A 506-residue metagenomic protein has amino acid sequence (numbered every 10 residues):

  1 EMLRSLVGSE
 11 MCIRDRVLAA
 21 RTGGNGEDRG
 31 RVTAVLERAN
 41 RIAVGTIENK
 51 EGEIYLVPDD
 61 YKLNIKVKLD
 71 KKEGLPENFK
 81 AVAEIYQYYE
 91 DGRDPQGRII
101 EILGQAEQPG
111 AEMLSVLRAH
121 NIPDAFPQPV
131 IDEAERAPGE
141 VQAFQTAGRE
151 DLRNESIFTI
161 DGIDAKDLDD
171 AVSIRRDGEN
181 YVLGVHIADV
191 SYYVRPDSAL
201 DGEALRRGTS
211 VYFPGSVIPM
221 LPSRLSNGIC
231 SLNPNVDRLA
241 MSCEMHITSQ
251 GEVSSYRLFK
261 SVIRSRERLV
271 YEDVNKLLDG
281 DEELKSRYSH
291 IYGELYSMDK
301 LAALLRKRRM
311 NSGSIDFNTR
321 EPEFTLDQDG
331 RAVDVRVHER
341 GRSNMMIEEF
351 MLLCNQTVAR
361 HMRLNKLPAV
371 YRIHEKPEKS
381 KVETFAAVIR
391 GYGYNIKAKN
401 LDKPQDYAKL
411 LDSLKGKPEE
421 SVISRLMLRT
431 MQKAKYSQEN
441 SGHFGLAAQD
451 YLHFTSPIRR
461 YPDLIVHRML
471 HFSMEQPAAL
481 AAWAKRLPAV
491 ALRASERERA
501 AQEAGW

Functional and structural regions predicted by a protein language model:
M2-I13: Short, small-residue-biased leader/transition segments that mark boundaries at the very start of proteins
S9, D59-G74: Beta-strand/loop nucleic-acid-binding surfaces
L18-A39, E84, E503-W506: Short boundary/loop segments of OB/S1/cold-shock single-stranded nucleic-acid-binding domains
R29, R41-T46, R93-Q96, Q105-S115: Short, solvent-exposed secondary-structure boundary/capping segments
A34-G52: Structural detector for short beta-strands of small beta-barrel domains
G52-Y55, Y181: Short aromatic-glycine-enriched beta-strand elements
E77, V82, Q87-Y89, Q105 (+3 more regions): Electropositive polyanion-binding surfaces
